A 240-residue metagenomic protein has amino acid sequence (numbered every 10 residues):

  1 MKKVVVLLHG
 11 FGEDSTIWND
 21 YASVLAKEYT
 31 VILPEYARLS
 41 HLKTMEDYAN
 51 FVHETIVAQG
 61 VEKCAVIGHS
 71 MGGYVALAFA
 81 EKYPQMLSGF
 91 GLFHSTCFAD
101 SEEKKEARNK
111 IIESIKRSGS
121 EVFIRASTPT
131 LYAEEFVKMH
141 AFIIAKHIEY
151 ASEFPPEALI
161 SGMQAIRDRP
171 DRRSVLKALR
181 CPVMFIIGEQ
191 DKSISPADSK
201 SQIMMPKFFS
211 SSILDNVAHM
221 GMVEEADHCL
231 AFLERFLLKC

Functional and structural regions predicted by a protein language model:
K3-G10: Short beta-strand element of the alpha/beta-hydrolase
L8, F93, L214-V217: Alpha/beta-hydrolase
G10-E13, S70: Active-site glycine-rich loops that stabilize anionic/oxyanionic intermediates across multiple enzyme folds
T16-V24, Y29-I67, A78, K82-Y83 (+1 more regions): Active-site loop/oxyanion-hole signature of alpha/beta-hydrolase fold enzymes
Y21-V24, A178-V217, V223: Conserved loop-alpha-helix segment in the C-terminal half of the alpha/beta-hydrolase fold that carries the catalytic
E62-S101: Conserved hydrolase catalytic core segment
A99-E106, S118-K177: Conserved alpha/beta-hydrolase catalytic His-Asp/Glu region
V223-L237: Post-His helix in hydrolase/transferase enzymes
